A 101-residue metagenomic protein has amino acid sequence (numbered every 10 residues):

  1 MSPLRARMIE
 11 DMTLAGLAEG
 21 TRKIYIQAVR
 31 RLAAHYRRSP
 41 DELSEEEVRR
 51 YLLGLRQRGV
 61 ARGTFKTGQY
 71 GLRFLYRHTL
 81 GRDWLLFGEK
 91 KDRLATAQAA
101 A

Functional and structural regions predicted by a protein language model:
M1-S2: Intrinsically disordered, low-complexity and often Lys/Arg-enriched segments
A6-Q98: N-terminal core-binding DNA-recognition domain of tyrosine recombinases/integrases
